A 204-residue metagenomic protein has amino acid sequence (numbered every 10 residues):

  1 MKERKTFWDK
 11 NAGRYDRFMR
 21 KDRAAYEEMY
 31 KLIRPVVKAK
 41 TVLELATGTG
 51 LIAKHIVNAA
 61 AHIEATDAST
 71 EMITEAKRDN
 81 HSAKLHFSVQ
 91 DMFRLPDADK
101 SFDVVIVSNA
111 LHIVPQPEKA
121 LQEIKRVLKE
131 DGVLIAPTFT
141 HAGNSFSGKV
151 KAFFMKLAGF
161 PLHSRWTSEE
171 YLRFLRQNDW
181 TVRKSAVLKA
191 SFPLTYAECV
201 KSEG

Functional and structural regions predicted by a protein language model:
M1-V37, L51, H55, E75 (+6 more regions): Conserved class I S-adenosyl-L-methionine
K2, F18-D22, I135-N178, R183-P193: C-terminal alpha-helical "lid/dimerization" subdomain adjacent to the S-adenosyl-L-methionine
K40, A61, D103: Conserved acidic residues
L43-R94: Class I SAM-dependent methyltransferase SAM/SAH-binding core
F93-V104: A short acidic, Gly/Pro-enriched loop at the edge of an enzyme's catalytic core that lines a small-molecule cofactor
V104-Q116: A short SAM/SAH-binding and catalytic strip from SAM-dependent methyltransferases
E118-E130: A short glycine-rich, Lys/Arg-flanked "PGG" loop and its adjoining helix->strand segment in the class I
A197-G204: C-terminal lobe and adjacent flexible extensions of AdoMet/dcAdoMet transferase-like proteins
